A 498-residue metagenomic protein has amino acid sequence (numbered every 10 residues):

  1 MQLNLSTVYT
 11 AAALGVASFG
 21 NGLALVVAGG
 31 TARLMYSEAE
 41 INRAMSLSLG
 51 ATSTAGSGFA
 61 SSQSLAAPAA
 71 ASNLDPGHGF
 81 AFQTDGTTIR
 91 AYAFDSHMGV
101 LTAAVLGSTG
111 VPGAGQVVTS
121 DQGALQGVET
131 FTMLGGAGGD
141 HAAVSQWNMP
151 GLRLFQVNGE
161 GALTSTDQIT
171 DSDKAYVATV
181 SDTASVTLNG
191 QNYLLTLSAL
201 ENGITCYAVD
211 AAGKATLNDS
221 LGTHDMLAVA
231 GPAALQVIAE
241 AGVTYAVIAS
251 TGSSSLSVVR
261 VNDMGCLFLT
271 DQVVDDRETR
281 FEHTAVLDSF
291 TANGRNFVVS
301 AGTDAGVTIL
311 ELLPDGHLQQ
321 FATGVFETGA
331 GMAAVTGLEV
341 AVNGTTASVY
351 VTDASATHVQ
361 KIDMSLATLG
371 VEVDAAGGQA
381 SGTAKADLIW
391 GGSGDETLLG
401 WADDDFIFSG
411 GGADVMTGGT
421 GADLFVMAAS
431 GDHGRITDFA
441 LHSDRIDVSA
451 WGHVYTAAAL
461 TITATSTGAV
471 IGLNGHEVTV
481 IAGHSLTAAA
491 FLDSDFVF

Functional and structural regions predicted by a protein language model:
M1-A376: Feature marking well-ordered beta-strand scaffolds used for ligand recognition
A24-L25, A81-F82, M133, G382 (+4 more regions): Short, exposed beta-strand/loop patches in secreted or surface proteins that constitute
V27-G29, D85-G86, A137, G344 (+4 more regions): Flexible, charged surface loops at secondary-structure boundaries
S37, L312, M364, D403 (+3 more regions): Surface loops and adjacent helix of pleckstrin homology
R43, H358-V359, L398, G434-R435 (+2 more regions): Short, surface-exposed beta-strand/loop "edge" segments at domain boundaries and coil↔beta transitions
V351-T352, M364-E372, G378, D387 (+1 more regions): Low-complexity acidic/polar repeat-biased segments
G377, A386-W390, D395-T456: Acidic, glycine-rich calcium-binding repeat modules characteristic of RTX/beta-roll and related beta-solenoid repeat
